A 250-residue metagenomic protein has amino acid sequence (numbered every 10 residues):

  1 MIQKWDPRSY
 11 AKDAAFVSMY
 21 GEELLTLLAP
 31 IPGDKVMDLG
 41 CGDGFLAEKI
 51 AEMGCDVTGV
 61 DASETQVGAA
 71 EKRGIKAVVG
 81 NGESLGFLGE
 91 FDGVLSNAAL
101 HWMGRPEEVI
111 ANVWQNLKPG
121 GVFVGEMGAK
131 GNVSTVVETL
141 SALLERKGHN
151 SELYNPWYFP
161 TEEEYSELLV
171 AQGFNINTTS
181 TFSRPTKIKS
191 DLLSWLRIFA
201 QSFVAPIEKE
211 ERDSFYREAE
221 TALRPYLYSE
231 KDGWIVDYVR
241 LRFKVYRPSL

Functional and structural regions predicted by a protein language model:
M1-D34, F45-L46, Q66-A69: Conserved class I S-adenosyl-L-methionine
M37-L85: Class I SAM-dependent methyltransferase SAM/SAH-binding core
E83-V94: A short acidic, Gly/Pro-enriched loop at the edge of an enzyme's catalytic core that lines a small-molecule cofactor
G93-P106, M127: A short SAM/SAH-binding and catalytic strip from SAM-dependent methyltransferases
E107-V122: A short glycine-rich, Lys/Arg-flanked "PGG" loop and its adjoining helix->strand segment in the class I
V124-K147: Conserved class I S-adenosyl-L-methionine
W157-Q172: Short alpha-helix
Q172, N177-K231: C-terminal helical/coil "lid" or tail adjacent to the Rossmann-like core of SAM-dependent
